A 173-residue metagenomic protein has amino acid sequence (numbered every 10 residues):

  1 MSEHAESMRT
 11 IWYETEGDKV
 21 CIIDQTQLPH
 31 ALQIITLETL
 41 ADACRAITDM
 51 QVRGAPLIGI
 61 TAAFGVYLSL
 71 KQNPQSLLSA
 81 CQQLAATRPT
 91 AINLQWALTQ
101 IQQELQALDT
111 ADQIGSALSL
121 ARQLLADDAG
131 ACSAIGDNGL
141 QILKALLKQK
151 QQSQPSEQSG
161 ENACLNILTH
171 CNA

Functional and structural regions predicted by a protein language model:
S2-K19, A85, P89-N166, H170: C-terminal binding/interaction regions
R9-A111: Long amphipathic alpha-helical segments
A62, T169-A173: Short, well-ordered beta-to-alpha junction loops that form the rim of enzyme active sites and present histidine/acidic
